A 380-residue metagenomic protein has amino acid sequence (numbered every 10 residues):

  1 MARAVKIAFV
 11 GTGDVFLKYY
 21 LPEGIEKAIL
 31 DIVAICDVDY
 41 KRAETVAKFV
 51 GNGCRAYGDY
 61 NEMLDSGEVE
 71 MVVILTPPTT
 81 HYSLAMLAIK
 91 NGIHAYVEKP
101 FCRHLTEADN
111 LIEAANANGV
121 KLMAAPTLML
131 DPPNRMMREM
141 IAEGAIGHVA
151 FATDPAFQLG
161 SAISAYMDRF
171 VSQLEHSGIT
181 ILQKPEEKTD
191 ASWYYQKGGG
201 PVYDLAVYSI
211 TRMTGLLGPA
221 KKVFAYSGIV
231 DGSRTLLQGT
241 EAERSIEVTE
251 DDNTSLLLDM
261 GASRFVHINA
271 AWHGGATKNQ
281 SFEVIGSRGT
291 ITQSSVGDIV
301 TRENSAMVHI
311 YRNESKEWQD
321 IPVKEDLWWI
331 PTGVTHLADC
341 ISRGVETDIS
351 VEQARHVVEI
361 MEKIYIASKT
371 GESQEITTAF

Functional and structural regions predicted by a protein language model:
M1-A4, M71-V73, S315, H336-F380: C-terminal helix-rich "cap/oligomerization" subdomain common to oxidoreductases
M1-G51: N-terminal Rossmann-like dinucleotide-binding module
V46-G53, N110-A115: Short, conserved SAM-binding/catalytic segment of Class I S-adenosyl-L-methionine-dependent methyltransferases
G53-Y60: Conserved SAM-binding strand-loop segment of SAM-dependent methyltransferases
M71, P77-P78, Y82-L130, G144: Beta-strand-loop-alpha-helix segment that lines the small-molecule cofactor/substrate pocket of alpha/beta enzymes
V97, L122-A124, T153, I268 (+1 more regions): Hydrophobic residues in well-ordered beta-strands that form the structural core
L128-E247, G371: Predominantly a Rossmann-like dinucleotide-binding segment in NAD(P)-dependent oxidoreductases
S177, K184, I210-R302, V334-V345 (+1 more regions): Contiguous beta-strand/loop segments that form the cofactor/metal-binding neighborhood of enzyme cores
